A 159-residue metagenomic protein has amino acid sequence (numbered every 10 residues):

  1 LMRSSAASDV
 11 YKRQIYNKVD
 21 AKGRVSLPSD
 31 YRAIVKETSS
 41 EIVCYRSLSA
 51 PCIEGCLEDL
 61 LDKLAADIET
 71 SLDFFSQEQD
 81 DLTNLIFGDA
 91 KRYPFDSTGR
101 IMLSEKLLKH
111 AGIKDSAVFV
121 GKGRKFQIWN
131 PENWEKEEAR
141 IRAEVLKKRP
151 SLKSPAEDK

Functional and structural regions predicted by a protein language model:
L1-A7, Y11: Single conserved hydrophobic/aromatic residue that forms the stacking wall/gate of nucleotide- or nucleobase-binding
Y11-R13, G88-D89: Short, small/polar residue-rich loop motifs at catalytic or cofactor-binding pockets
K12, Y16-I53: A positional/architectural concept
G23-L27, G99-L103, F126-I128: Short, structured motif recognition centered on aromatic/hydrophobic residues
E37-C52, K109-W129, N133, L146: A short beta-strand-loop micro-motif that forms or neighbors metal/cofactor- and ligand-binding patches at active-site
E58-R92: Helix-adjacent hinge/juxtasegments
K91-I101, E105-K114: Beta-rich strand-turn-strand
E132-K159: Short, Lys/Arg-rich amphipathic alpha-helical interaction segments that bind nucleic acids or acidic protein surfaces
